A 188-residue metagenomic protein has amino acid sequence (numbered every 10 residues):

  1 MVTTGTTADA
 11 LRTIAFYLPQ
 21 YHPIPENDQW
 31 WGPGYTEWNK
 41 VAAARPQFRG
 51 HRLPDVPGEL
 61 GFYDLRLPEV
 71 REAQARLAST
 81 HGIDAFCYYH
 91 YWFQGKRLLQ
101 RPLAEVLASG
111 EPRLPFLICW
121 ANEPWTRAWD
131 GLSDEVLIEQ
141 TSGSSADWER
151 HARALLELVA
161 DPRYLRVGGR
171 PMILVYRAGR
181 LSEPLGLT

Functional and structural regions predicted by a protein language model:
V2-T188: Glycan-processing catalytic domains of CAZymes
